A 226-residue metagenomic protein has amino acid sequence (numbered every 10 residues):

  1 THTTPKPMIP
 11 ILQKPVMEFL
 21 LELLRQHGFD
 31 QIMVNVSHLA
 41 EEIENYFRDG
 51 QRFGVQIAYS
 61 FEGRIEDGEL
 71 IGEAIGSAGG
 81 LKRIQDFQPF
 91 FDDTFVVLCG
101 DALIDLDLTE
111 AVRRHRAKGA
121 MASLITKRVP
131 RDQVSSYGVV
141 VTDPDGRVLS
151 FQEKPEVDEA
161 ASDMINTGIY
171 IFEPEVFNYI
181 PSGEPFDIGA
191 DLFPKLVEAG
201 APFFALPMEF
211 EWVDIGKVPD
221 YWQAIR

Functional and structural regions predicted by a protein language model:
H2, I9-C99, L108-E110, T142: Conserved N-terminal catalytic core of the sugar/cofactor nucleotidyltransferase
F47, G63-R64, T126-R128, Q152-E156: Short, well-ordered turn and helix-capping elements at secondary-structure junctions
S60-E62, I125, L206-M208: Conserved beta-strand termini and adjacent loop/short-helix elements that scaffold enzyme active sites in alpha/beta
D92-V96, L103, T109-R116, V129-V134 (+1 more regions): Catalytic-core segments of class I nucleotidyltransferases/pyrophosphorylases that form NMP-activated intermediates
K118-R128: A short, conserved acidic/glycine-rich loop-to-beta-strand motif that forms the donor nucleotide-sugar/metal
G138-V140: Extracellular disulfide-bonded cysteine-rich modules/repeats
